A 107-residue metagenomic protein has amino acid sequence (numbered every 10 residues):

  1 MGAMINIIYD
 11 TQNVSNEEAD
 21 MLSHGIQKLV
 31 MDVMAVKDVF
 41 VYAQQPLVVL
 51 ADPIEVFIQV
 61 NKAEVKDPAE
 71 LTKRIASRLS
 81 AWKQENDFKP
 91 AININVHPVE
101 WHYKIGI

Functional and structural regions predicted by a protein language model:
M1-N6, V33-V60: Short edge beta-strands and adjacent turn/loop segments
G2-D20: N-terminal presequence-like segments and adjacent domain-start helices
T11, V60-K62, P98: Non-catalytic surface loops within mature trypsin-like serine protease
V14-M21, V65-L71: Short, conserved charged micro-motifs
M21, G25-V33, R74, R78-E85: Generic non-transmembrane alpha-helical segments
D38-Q44, Q84-H102: A short amphipathic beta-strand at an alpha->beta junction
A51-N86: Mid-chain, well-packed structural core segment of small domains
Y103-I107: Short acidic DE-rich linear segments
